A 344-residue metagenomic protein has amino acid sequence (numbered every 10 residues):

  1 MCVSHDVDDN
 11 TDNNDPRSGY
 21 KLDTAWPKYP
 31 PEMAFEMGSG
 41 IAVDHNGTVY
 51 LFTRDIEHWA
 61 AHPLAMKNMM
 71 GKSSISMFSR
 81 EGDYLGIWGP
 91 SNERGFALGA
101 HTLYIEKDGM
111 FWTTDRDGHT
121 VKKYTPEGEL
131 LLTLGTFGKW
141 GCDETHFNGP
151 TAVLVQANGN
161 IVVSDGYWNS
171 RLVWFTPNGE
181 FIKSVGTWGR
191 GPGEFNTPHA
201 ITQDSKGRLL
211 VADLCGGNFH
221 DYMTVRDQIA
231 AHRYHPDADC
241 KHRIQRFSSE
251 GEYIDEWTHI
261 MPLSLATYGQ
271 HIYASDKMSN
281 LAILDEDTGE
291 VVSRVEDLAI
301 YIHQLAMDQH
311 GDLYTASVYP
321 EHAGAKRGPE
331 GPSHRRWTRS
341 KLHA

Functional and structural regions predicted by a protein language model:
C2-A344: Eukaryotic scaffold repeat domains enriched in small/polar residues
